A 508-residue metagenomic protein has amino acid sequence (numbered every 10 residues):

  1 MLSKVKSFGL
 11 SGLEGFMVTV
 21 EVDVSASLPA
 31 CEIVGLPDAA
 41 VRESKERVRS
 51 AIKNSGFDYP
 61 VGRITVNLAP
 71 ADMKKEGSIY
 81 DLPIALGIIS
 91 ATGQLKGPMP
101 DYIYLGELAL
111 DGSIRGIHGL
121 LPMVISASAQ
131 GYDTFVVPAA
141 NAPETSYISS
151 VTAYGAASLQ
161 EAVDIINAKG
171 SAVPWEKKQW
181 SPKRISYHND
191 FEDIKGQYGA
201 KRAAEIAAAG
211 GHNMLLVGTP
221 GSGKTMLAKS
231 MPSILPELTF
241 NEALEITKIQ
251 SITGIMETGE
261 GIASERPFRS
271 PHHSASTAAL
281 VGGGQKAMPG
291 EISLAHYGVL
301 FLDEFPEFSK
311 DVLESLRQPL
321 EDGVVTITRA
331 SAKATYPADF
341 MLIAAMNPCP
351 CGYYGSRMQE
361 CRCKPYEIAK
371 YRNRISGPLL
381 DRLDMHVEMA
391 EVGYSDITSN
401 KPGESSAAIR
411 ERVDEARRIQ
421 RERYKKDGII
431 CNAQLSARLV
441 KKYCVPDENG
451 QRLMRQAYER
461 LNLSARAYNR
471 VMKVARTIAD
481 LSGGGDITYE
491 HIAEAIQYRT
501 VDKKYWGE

Functional and structural regions predicted by a protein language model:
M1-L215, S222-T225, A467-Y468, G485-E508: Peripheral, non-AAA+ core regions of ATP-driven protein-machinery
V18-V24, L280, D384-V387: Short beta-strand elements
A40-K45, D58-P60, N67-G77, A287 (+1 more regions): Basic, amphipathic alpha-helical bundle interface domains used for macromolecular binding and assembly
Y59-G62, P98-M99, A129-G131, S149 (+8 more regions): Short loop/turn elements that form and flank the Walker-type P-loop nucleotide-binding site in RecA-like NTPase cores
E205, I262, P267, T277-L300 (+1 more regions): Conserved alpha-helical scaffold flanking the Walker A/P-loop in AAA+ ATPase domains
L215-E257: Walker A/P-loop
E242-S276, G283-G284, A390, I430-R438 (+3 more regions): Conserved inter-motif catalytic segment of the P-loop NTP-binding fold
Y297, D303-E304, S315: Walker B catalytic acidic pair
